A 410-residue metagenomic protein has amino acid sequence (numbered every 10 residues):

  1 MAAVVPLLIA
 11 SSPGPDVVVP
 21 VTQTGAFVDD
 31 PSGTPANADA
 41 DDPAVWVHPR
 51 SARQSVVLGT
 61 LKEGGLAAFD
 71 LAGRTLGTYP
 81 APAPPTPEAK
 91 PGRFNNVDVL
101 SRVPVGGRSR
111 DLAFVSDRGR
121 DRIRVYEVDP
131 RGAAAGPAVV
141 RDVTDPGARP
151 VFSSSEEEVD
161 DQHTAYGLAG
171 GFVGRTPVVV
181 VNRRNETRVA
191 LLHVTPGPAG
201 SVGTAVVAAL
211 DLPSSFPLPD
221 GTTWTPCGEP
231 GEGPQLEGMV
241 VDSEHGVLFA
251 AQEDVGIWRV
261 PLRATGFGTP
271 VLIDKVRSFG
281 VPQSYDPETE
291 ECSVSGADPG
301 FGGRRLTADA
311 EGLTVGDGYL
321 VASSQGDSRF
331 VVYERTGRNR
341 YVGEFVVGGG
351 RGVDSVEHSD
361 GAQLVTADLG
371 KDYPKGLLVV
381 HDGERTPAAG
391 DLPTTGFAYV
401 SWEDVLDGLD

Functional and structural regions predicted by a protein language model:
M1-S12: Secretory targeting and sorting signals
S12-D410: Sequence/structural signature of beta-propeller domains
